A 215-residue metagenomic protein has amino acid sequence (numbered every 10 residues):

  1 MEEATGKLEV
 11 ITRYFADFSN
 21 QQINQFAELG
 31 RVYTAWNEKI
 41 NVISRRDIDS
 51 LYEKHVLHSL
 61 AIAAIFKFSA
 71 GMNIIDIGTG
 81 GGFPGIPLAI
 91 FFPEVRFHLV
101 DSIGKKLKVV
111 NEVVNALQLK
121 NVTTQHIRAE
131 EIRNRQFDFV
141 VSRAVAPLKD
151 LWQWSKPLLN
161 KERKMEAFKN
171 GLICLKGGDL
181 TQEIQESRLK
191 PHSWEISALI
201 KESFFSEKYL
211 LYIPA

Functional and structural regions predicted by a protein language model:
M1-A70, I75, K105-K108, E112-V122: Class I SAM-dependent transferase core
L60-S142, W152: Conserved SAM/SAH cofactor-binding pocket of Class I
F66, L159, R163-E166: A generic alpha-to-beta junction signature in SAM-dependent methyltransferases
R96, N121-T123, G171, H192-E195: Conserved beta-strand segments of alpha/beta enzyme cores
L148-L158: A short, conserved alpha-helix within the catalytic core of class I
R163-D179: Conserved beta-strand signature within the Rossmann-like core of class I S-adenosyl-L-methionine
G177-A215: Active-site capping/gating segments
